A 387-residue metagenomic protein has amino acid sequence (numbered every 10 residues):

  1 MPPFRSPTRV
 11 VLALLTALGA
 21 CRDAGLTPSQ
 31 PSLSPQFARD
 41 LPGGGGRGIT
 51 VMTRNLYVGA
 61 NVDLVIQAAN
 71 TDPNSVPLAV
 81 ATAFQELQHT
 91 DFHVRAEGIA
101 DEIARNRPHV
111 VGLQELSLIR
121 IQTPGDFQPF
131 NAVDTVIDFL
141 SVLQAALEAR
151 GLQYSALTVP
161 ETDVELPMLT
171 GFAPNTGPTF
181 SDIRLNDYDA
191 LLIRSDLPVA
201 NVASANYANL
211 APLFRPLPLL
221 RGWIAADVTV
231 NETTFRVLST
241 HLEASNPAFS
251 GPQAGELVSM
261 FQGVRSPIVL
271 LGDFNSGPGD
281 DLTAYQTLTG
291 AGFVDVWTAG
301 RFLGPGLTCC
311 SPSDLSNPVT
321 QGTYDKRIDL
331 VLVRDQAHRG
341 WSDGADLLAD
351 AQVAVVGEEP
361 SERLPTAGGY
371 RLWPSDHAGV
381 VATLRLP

Functional and structural regions predicted by a protein language model:
M1-V11: Bacterial N-terminal signal peptides that target proteins for export
A17-A20: C-terminal motif of bacterial Sec signal peptides marking the signal peptidase cleavage site
R22-F37, D196-S204, N209, A248-G251 (+2 more regions): Metal-dependent phosphoester-hydrolase catalytic domains
R22-G171, G255, D376, T383-P387: N-terminal, active-site-proximal structural segment of metallo-dependent hydrolase catalytic domains
T50-T53, H109-Q114, L157-T158, D189-L191 (+8 more regions): Structural recognition of the beta-strand scaffold that forms the well-ordered cores of secreted hydrolase catalytic
L56-A60, L116-R120, E161-L166, L197 (+4 more regions): Solvent-exposed loop/turn segments at secondary-structure junctions within structured extracellular/periplasmic domains
A69-T90, R120, P124-D134, V164-S181 (+3 more regions): Surface-exposed intrinsically disordered loops and tails
L147-E148, S155-F235, S239, A345-L347 (+1 more regions): A well-ordered secondary-structure block
